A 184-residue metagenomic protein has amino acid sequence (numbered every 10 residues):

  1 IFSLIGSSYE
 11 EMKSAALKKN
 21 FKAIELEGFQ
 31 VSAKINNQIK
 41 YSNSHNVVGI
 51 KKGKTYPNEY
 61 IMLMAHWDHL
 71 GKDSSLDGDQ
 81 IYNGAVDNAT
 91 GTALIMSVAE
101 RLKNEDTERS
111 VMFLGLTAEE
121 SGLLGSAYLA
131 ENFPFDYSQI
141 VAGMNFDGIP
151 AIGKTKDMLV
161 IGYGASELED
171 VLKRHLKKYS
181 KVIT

Functional and structural regions predicted by a protein language model:
I1-G84, E100, E108: Soluble metallo-hydrolase cores and metallopeptidase-like ectodomains found primarily in the secretory/periplasmic
F2, Y56, T107, L116-T184: Metal-dependent peptidase/peptidase-like ectodomains
G6, K103, P134: Hydrophobic/aromatic-lined pockets within catalytic cores
N36, K51-K52, M64-W67, L114-E119 (+1 more regions): Active-site-proximal beta-strand/loop segments in catalytic clefts of secreted hydrolases
G84-V98: Active-site alpha-helical elements of protease catalytic centers
L94-V98, L102, S126-L129: Buried hydrophobic packing segments
I95, S110-M112: A fold-wide structural signal in alpha/beta-hydrolase
